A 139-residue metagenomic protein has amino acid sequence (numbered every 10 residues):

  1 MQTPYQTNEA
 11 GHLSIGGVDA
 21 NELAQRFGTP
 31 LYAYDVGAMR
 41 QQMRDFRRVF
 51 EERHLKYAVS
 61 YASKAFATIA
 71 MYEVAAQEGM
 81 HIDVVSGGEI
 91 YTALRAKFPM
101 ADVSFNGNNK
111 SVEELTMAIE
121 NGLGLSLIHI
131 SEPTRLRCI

Functional and structural regions predicted by a protein language model:
M1-L125, S131: A charged N-terminal "starter" segment
I128-I139: Single conserved hydrophobic/aromatic residue that forms the stacking wall/gate of nucleotide- or nucleobase-binding
